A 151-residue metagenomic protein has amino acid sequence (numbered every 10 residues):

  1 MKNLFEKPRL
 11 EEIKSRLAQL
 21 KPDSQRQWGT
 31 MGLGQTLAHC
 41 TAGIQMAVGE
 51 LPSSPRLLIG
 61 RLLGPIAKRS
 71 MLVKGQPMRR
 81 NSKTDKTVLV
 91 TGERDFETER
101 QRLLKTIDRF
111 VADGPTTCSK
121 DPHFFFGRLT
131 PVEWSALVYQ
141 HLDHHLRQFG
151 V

Functional and structural regions predicted by a protein language model:
M1-E6, L17-Q19, W28, S82-F96 (+3 more regions): Globin-like tetrapyrrole-binding proteins
N3-K14, Y139: Onset of an N-terminal alpha helix
I13, C40-G43, E99-T106, V138-H141: Alpha-helical packing segments of well-folded alpha/beta enzyme cores
K14-L17, D23: N-terminal capping segments
S24-V73, D121-V151: Short, contiguous alpha-helical
E50-T98, R102, D113: Short, helix-capping/interhelical loops that line the mouth of catalytic, cofactor-, or ligand-binding pockets
L103-V111, P115-P122: Active-site oxyanion/phosphate-handling segment shared across diverse enzymes
